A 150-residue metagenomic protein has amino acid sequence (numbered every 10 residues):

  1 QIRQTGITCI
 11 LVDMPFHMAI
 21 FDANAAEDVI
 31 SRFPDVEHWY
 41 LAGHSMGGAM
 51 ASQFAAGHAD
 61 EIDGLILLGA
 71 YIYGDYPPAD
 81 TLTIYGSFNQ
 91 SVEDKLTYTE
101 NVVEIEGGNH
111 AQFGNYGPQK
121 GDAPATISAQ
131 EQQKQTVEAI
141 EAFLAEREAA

Functional and structural regions predicted by a protein language model:
I2-I20: Conserved alpha/beta-hydrolase
P15-L41: Alpha/beta-hydrolase active-site loop
Y40, D63-I66: Residue in the alpha/beta-hydrolase core beta-strand immediately N-terminal to the catalytic nucleophile
A42-A51: Gly/Ala-rich beta-loop-alpha elbow adjacent to hydrolase catalytic centers
Q53-D63, I72-Y73: Conserved hydrolase catalytic core segment
Y76-T81, T97-E100: Short, proline-enriched alpha-helix->beta-strand connector loops that line the catalytic pocket of alpha/beta-hydrolase
T83-Y85: Short beta-strand/loop motif that positions the catalytic acidic residue of the alpha/beta-hydrolase fold
S87-A150: C-terminal catalytic-base region of ester-bond hydrolases, centering on the histidine of the charge-relay
